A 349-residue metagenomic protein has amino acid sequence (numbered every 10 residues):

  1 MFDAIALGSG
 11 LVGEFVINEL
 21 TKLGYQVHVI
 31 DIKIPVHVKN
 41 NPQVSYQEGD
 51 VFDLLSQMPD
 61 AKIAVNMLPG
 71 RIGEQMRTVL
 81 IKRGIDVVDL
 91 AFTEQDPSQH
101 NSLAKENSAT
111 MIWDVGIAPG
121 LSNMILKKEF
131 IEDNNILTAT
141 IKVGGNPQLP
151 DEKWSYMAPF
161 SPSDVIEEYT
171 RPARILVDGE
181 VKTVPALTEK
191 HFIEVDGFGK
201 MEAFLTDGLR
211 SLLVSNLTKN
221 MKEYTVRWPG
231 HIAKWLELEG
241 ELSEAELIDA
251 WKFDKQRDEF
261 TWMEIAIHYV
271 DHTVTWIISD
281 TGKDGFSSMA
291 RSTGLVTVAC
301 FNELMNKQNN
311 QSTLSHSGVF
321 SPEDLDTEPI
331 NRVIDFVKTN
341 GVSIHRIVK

Functional and structural regions predicted by a protein language model:
A4-G8: Conserved N-terminal Rossmann-fold NAD(P)-binding element of oxidoreductases
V12: Hydrophobic/small residue at the entry helix of a nucleotide-binding pocket
L20, L80: Aromatic pocket-lining residues of Rossmann-like dinucleotide-binding sites
V27-K39: NAD(P)-binding Rossmann-fold cofactor-contacting core
E48-D53: Conserved SAM/SAH-binding loop
I63-R77, L90-Q95: N-terminal glycine-rich "phosphate-gripper" loop used for MgATP/nucleotide binding and carboxylate activation
L90-M111: Rossmann-fold NAD(P)-binding glycine/threonine-rich loop
E132-K349: C-terminal catalytic/substrate-binding lobe primarily of soluble NAD(P)-dependent oxidoreductases
